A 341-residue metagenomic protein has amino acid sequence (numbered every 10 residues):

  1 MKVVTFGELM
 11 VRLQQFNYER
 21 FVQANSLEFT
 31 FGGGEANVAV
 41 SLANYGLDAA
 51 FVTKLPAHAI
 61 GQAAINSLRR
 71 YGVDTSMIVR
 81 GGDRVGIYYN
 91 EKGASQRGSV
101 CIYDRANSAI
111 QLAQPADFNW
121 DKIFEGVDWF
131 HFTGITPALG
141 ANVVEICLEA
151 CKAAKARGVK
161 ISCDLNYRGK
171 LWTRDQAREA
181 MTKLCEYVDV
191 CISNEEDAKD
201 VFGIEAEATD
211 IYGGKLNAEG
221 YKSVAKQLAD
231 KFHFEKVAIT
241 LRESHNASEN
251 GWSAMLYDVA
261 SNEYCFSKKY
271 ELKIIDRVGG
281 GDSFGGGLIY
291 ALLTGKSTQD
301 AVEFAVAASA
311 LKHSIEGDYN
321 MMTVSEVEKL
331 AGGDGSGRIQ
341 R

Functional and structural regions predicted by a protein language model:
M1-R20: Positively charged, low-complexity intrinsically disordered leader regions
L9-Q15, N37-N44: Beta-barrel outer-membrane channel/assembly domains of diderm bacteria
R20-A39: Short catalytic helix/loop segments, enriched in acidic residues and glycine and frequently bearing histidine
T30, V38-D48, A291-T294: Alpha-helix C-terminal capping segments
D48-P137, V327-R341: Conserved N-terminal subdomain of the carbohydrate kinase-like
K155-K160, F232-E235: A short helix->loop->beta-strand "cap" motif at the edges of active sites that frequently abuts
L171-A260: Conserved phosphate/ATP/ADP-binding segment of small-molecule kinases
Y264-D334: Conserved post-catalytic alpha-helical subdomain immediately downstream of the catalytic base and nucleotide-binding
